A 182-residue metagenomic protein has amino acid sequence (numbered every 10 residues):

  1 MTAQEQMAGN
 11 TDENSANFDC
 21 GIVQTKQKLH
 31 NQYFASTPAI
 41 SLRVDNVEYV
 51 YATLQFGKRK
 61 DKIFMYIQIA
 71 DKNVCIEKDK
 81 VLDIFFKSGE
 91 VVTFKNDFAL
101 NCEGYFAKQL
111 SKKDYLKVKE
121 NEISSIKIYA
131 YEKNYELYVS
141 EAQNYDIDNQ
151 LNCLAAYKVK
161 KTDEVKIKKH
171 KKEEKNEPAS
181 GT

Functional and structural regions predicted by a protein language model:
M1-A8, S180-T182: Bacterial Sec-dependent N-terminal signal peptides
E5-K72: An ectodomain-focused feature that recognizes extracytoplasmic/extracellular
S41, V81-D83, S125-K127: Residue-level detector of beta-strand face positions
V47, G57-R59, A70-V74, K87-G89 (+2 more regions): Generic structural motif
E48, R59-I63, K78-K80, G104 (+1 more regions): Residues at beta-strand starts and edge strands
K62-K95: Mid-length scaffold segments of soluble, non-membrane domains
S88-T182: Internal interaction segment
